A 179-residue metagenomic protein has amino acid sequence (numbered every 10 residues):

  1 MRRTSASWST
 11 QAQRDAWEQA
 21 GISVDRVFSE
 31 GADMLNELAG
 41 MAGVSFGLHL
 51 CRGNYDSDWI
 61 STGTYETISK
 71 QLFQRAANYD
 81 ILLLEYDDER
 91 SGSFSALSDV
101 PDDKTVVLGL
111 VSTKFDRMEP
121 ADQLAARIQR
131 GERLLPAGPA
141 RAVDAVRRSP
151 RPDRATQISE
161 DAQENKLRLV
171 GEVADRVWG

Functional and structural regions predicted by a protein language model:
M1-G179: Domain-level signal for soluble alpha/beta catalytic cores
